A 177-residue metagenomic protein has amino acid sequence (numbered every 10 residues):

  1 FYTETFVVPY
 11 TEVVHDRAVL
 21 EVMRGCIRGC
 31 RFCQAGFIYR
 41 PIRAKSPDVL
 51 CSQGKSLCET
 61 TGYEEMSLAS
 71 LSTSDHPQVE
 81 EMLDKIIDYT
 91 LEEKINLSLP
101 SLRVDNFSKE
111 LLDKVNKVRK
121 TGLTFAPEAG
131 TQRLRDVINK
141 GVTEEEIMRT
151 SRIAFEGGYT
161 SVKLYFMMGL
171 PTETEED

Functional and structural regions predicted by a protein language model:
F1, P9, F32-I38, A129-R135: Gly-rich Lys/Arg/Thr-decorated short loops/hinges at beta-loop-alpha junctions or inter-strand turns that position
F1-V19: N-terminal [4Fe-4S]-dependent radical SAM core
T11, S46-C51, T143-M148: A general structural motif
E21-F37: Local cysteine-cluster metal-coordination motifs and their immediate loop/turn environment, predominantly Fe-S cluster
C26, C30, L50, L99 (+1 more regions): Conserved hydrophobic/aromatic pocket- or pore-lining residues that grip, position, or stack substrates in active sites
C33-V49: Iron-sulfur (Fe-S) cluster-binding segments and ferredoxin-like electron-carrier domains, especially [2Fe-2S]
K55-K163, M168-E176: Conserved SAM/AdoMet-binding glycine-rich loop
